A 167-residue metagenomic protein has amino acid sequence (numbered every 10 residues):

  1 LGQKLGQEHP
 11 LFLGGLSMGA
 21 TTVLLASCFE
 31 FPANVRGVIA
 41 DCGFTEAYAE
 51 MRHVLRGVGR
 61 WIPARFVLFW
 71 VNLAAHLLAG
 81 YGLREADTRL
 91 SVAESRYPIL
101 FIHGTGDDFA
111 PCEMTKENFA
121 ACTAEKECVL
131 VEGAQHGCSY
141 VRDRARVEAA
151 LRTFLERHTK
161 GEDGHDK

Functional and structural regions predicted by a protein language model:
L5-S17: Alpha/beta-hydrolase fold nucleophile elbow
L13-G15, D41, I102: Short beta-strand immediately N-terminal to the catalytic nucleophile in serine-hydrolase-like folds
G15-L25: Glycine-rich nucleophile elbow surrounding the catalytic serine of serine-hydrolase chemistry
L25-G82, L90: Hydrolase active-site cap/lid region
E94-S95, F101-H103, D107: Short beta-strand/loop motif that positions the catalytic acidic residue of the alpha/beta-hydrolase fold
D108-M114: Conserved alpha/beta-hydrolase "acid-adjacent" motif
A120-G137: Catalytic histidine neighborhood in serine/cysteine hydrolases with alpha/beta-hydrolase-type architecture
A134-E148: Catalytic histidine-centered segment of alpha/beta-hydrolase-like enzymes
